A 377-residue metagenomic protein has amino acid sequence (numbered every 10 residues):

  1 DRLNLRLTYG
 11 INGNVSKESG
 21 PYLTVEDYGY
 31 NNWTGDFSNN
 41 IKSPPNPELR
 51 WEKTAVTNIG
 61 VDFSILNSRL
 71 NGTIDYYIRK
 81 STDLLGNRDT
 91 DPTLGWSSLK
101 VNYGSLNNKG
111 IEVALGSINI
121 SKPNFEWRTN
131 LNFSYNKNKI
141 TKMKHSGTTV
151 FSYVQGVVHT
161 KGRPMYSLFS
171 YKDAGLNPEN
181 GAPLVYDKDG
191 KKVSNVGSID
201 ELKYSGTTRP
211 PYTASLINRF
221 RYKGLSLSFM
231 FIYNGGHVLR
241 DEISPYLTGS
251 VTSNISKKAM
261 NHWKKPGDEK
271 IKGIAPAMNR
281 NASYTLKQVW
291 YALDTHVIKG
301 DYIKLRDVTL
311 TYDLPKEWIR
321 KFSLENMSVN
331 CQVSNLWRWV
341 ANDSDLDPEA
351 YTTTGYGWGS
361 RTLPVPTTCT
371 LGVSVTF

Functional and structural regions predicted by a protein language model:
D1-R163, K223, A292-F377: Extracellular/periplasmic, surface-exposed regions of secreted and cell-surface proteins
N32-F37, L85-D89, G110, G190-V196 (+1 more regions): Active-site-adjacent bridging/hinge elements
I41-K42, I199-D200, R209-P211, L293: Flexible glycine/proline-enriched surface loops and loop-helix/loop-strand junctions
F63, R69-N71, Y212, I243 (+1 more regions): N-terminal hydrophobic signal/anchor transmembrane helix of membrane proteins
V101, I120-T208, L239, T248 (+3 more regions): Conserved small-residue
S205-E242: Glycine-rich, aromatic-lined ligand/substrate-binding cores of catalytic and carbohydrate-binding domains
N234-S328, V333: Extracytoplasmic gating/loop element in the C-terminal half of outer-membrane beta-barrel translocons and assembly
